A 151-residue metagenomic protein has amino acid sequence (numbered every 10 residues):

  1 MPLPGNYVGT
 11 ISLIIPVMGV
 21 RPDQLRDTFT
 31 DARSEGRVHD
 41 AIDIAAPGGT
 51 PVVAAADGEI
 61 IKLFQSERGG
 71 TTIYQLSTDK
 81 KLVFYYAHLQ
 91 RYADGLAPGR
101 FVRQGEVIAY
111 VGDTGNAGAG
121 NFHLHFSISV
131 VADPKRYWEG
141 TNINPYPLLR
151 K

Functional and structural regions predicted by a protein language model:
M1-T71, Q104, D113, N142-K151: Surface-exposed, glycine-biased beta-strand/turn segments
V8-P16, L82, D94-E106, H125-K151: Acidic, glycine-rich catalytic/binding loops that coordinate metals and/or anionic ligands
G19, V38, L96, G118-G120 (+1 more regions): Non-catalytic, surface-exposed connector residues within folded enzymatic/regulatory domains
A45, L76-T78, S129-V131: A generic structural motif
P47, L89, D113-T114, V131: Short strand-loop junctions, especially beta-strand C-caps/beta-turns that link beta-sheets to coils or alpha-helices
A55-P98, N121-H125: Zn2+-dependent peptidoglycan hydrolase active-site motif and core
T72, V111-L124, D133-K135: Active-site loop architecture of trypsin-fold serine endopeptidases
